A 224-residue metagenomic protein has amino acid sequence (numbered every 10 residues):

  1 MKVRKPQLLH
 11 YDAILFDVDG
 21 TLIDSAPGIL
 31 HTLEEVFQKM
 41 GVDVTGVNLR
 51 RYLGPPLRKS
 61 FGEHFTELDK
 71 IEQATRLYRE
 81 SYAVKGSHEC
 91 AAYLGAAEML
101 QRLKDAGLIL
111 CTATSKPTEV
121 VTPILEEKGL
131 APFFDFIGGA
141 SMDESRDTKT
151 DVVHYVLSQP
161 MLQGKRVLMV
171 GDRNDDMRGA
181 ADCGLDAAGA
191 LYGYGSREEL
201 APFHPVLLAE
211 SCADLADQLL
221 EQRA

Functional and structural regions predicted by a protein language model:
K2-R102, A106, E119-T122: N-terminal helical cap/lid subdomain that shapes the substrate entry/recognition surface in HAD-like hydrolases
L8-L9, D105-L108, Q159-G164, Q222-R223: Glycine-rich phosphate-binding loop signature in dinucleotide/nucleotide-binding domains
A13, T148-M177: Conserved Lys-Pro-Asp/Glu-containing loop-to-beta segment of HAD-superfamily phosphomonoesterases, centered on
D43, A131-D135, Q163: Conserved H-loop
N48-L49, A131-R146: A short, structured active-site edge motif that brings together acidic residues
G129-I137, E199-A216: Structural recognition of alpha->loop->beta junctions
L168-L207: Acidic, Mg2+-coordinating phosphoryl-transfer loop and its flanking beta/alpha structural elements, shared across
